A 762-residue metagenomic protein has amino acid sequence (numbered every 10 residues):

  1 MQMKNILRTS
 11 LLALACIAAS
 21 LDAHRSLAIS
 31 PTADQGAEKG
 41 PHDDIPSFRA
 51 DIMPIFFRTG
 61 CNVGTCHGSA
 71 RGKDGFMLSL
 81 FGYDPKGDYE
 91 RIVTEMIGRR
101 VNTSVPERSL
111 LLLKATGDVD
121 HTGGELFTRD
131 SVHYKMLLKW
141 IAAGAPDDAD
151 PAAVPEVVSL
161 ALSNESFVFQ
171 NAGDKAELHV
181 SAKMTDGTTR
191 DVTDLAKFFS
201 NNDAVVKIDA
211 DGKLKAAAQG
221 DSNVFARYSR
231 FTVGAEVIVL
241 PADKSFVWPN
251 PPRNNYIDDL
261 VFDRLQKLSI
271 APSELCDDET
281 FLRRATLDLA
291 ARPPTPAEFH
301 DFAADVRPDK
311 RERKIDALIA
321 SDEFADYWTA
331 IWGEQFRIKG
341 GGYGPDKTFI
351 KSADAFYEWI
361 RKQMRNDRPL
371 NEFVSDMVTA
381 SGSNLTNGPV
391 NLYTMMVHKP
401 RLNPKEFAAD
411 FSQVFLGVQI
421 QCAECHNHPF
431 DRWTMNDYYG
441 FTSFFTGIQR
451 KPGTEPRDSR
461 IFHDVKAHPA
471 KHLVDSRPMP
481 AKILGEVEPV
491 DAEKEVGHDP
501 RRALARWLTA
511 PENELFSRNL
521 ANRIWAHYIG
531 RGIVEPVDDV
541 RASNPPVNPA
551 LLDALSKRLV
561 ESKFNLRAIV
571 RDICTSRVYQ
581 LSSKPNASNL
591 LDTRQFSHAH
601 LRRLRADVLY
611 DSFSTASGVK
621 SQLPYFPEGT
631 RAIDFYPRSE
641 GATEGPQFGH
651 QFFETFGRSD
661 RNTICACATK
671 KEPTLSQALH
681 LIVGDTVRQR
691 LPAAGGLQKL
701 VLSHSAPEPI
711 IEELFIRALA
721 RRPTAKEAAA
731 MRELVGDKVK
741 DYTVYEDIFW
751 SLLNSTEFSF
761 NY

Functional and structural regions predicted by a protein language model:
Q2-L11: Bacterial N-terminal signal peptides that target proteins for export
S10-D22: Bacterial N-terminal signal peptides
L27-Y134, A152-S181, T189-N254, R283-R284 (+8 more regions): Solvent-exposed helix-loop boundary motif
T65, L78, R91-V93, A115 (+8 more regions): Short, structured secondary-structure elements that scaffold catalytic or ligand/cofactor-binding regions
R99-N102, E495, T669-K670: Short Gly/Pro-enriched turn/cap motifs at secondary-structure boundaries
F127-D147, S676-V683, V687-P692: Catalytic cores of secreted or luminal carbohydrate-active enzymes
